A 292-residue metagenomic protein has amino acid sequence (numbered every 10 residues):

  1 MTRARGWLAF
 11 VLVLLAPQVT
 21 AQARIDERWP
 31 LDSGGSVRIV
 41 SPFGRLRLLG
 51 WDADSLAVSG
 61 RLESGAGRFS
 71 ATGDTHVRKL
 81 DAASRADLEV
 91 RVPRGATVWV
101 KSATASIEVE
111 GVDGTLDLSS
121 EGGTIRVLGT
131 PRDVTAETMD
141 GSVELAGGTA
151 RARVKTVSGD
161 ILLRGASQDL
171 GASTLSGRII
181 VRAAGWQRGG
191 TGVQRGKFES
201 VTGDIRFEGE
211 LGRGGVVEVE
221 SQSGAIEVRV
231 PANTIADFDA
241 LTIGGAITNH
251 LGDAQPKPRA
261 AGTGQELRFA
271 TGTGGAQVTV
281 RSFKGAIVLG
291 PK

Functional and structural regions predicted by a protein language model:
M1-K292: Intrinsically disordered, low-complexity terminal regions
